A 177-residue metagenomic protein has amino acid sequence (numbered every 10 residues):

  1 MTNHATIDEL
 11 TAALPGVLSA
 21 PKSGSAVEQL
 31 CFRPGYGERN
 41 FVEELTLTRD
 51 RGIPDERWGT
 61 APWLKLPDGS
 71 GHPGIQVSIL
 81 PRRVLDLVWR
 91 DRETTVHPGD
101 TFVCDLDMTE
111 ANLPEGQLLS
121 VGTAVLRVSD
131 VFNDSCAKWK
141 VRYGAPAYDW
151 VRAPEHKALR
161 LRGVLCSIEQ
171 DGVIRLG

Functional and structural regions predicted by a protein language model:
M1-L176: Metal-cofactor-dependent catalytic cores
